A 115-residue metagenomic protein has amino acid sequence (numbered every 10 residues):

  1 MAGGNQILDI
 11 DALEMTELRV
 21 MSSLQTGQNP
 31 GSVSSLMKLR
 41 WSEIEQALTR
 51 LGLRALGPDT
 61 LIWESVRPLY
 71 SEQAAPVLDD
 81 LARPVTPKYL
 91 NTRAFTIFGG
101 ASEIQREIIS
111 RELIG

Functional and structural regions predicted by a protein language model:
M1-G115: Alpha-helical interface subdomain recognition
